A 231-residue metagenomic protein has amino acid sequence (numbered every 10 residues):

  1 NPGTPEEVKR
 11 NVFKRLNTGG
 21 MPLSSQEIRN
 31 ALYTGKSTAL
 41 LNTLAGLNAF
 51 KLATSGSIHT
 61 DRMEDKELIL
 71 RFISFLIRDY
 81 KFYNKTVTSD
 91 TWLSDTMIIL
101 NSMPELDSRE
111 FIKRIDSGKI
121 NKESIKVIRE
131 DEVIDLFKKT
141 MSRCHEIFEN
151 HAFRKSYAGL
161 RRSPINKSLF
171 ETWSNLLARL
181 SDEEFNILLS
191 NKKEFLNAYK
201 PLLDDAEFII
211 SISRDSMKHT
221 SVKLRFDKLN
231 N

Functional and structural regions predicted by a protein language model:
N1-I98, F185-L189, L196-K223, N230-N231: Basic- and aromatic-enriched surface patches that contact anionic nucleotides/nucleic acids
L23-N30, I125-E132, F148-H151, R179-F185: Short, mixed-charge, low-aromatic patches
I69-E146: Long, well-ordered mid-to-C-terminal structural blocks that present hydrophobic/aromatic surfaces
I112-K167, I212-N231: Long, charge-rich low-complexity segments
F148-E207: C-terminal hydrophobic structural anchor segments that stabilize assembly/packing rather than catalytic chemistry
